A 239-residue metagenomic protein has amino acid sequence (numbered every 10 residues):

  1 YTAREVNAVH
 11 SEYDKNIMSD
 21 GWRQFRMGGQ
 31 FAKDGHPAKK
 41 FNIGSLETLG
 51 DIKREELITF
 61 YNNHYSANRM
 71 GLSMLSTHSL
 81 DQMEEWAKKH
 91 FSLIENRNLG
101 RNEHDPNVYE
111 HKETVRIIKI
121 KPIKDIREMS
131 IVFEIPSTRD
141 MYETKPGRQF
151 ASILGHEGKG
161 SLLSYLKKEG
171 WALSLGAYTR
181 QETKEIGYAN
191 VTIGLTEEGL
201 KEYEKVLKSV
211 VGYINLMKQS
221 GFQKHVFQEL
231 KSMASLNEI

Functional and structural regions predicted by a protein language model:
Y1-E103, I117-K119, K124-P146, S152 (+2 more regions): Charge-rich, well-structured scaffold segments of protease-associated domains
R101-H111: Short, surface-exposed recognition loops and adjoining beta-strand edges that mediate ligand/DNA contacts, enriched
K112-R116: Solvent-exposed, flexible loop/coil segments flanking beta-strands in beta-rich domains
